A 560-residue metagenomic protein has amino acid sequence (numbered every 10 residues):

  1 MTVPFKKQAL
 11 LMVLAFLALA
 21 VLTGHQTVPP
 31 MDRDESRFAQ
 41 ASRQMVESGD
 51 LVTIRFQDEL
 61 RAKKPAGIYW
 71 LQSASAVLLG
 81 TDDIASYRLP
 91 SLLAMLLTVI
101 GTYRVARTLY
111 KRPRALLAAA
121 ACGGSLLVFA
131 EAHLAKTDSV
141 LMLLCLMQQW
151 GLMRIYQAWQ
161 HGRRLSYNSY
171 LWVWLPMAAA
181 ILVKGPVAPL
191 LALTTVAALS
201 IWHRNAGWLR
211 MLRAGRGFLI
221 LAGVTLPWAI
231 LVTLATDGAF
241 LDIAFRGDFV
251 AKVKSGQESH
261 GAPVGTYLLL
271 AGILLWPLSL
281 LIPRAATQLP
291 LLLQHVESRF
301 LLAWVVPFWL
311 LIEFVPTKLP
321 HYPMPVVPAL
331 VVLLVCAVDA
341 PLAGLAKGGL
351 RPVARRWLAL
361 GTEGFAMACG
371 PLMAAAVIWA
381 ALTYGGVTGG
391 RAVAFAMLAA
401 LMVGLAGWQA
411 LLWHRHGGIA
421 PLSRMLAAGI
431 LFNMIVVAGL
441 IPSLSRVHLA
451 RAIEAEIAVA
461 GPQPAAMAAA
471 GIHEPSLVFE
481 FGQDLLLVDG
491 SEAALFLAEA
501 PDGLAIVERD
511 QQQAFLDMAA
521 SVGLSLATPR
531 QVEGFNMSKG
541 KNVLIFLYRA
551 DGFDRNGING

Functional and structural regions predicted by a protein language model:
M1-L350, N536-L544: Membrane-integral, polyisoprenol-dependent glycosyltransferases of the GT-C/oligosaccharyltransferase superfamily
T2-V3, L171, L175, Q288-G560: Membrane-embedded architecture of ER/inner-membrane glycosylation machinery
